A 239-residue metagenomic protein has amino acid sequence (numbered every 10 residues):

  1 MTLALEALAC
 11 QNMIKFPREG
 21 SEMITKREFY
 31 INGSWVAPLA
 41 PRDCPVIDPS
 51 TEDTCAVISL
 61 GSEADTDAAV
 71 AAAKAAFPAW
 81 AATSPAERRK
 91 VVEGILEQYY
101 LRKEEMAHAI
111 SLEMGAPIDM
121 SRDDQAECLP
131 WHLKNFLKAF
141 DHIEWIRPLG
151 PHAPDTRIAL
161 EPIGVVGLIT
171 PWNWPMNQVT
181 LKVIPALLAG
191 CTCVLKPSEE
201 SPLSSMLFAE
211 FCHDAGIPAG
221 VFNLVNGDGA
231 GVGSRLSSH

Functional and structural regions predicted by a protein language model:
L3-V57, K90, G94, I143-I169: Terminal low-complexity tails and localization/encapsulation signals of metabolic enzymes
W35, W80, W172-W174: Signature tryptophan residues that serve as conserved aromatic anchors
I47-M114: N-terminal alpha-helical segment of soluble enzymes
A64, L101, E105, A116 (+4 more regions): Short alpha-helical
A71, E93-E104, I118-I143: Long amphipathic alpha-helix in the N-terminal Rossmann-like dinucleotide-binding domain of NAD(P)-dependent
A109-D119, R147-A153: Short linear capping/connector segments at secondary-structure termini
W145-H239: Rossmann-like NAD(P) dinucleotide-binding subdomain of oxidoreductase/dehydrogenase enzymes
